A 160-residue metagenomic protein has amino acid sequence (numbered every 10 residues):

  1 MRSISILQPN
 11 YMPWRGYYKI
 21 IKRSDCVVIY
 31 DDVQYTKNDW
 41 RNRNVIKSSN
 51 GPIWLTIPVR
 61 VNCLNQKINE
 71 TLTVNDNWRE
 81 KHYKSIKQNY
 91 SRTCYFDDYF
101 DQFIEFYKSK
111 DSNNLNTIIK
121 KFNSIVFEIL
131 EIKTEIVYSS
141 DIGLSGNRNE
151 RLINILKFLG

Functional and structural regions predicted by a protein language model:
M1-G160: Residues lining hydrophobic/aromatic ligand-binding pockets adjacent to catalytic sites
